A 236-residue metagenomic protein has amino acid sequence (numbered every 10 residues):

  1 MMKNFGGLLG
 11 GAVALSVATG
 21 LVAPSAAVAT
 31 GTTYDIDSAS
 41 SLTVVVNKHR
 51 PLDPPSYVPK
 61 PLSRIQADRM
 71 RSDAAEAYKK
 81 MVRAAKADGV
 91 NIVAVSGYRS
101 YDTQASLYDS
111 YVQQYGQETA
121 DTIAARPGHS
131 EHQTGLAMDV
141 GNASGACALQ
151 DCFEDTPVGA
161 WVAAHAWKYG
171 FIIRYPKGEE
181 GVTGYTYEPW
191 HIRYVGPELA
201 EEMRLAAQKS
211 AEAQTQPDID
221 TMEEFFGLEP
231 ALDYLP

Functional and structural regions predicted by a protein language model:
M2-G97, Y101-P236: Extracytoplasmic cell-surface/polysaccharide-interacting catalytic and binding patches
